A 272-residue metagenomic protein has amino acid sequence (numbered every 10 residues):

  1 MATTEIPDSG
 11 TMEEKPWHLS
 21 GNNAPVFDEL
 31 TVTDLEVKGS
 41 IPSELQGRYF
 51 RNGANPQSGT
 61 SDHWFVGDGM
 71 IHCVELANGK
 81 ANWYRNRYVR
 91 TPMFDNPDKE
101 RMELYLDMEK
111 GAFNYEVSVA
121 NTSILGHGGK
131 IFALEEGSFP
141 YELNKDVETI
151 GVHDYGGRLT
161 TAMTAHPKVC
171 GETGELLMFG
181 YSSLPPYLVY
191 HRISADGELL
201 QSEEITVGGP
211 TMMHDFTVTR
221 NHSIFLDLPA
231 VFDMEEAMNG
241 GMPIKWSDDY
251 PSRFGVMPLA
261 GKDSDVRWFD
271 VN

Functional and structural regions predicted by a protein language model:
A2-M70, V74-N82, N86-K110: N-terminal regions that are enriched for targeting/export leaders and immediately downstream pro/stem segments
D34-S58, W64-F65, K99-G128, M163-G174 (+2 more regions): Structural signature of eukaryotic scaffold interfaces centered on beta-propeller domains
A54-T60, L228-S247: Short, conserved, GDST-rich strand-edge loop motifs in beta-rich repeat architectures
G69-C73, Y187-E198, A237-K262: Beta-propeller blade signature
G79-R85, D146-V152, D196-Q201, F216 (+2 more regions): Beta-strand initiation motifs
V89-Q201: Well-ordered mid-protein domain cores that form the structural environment of catalytic cofactors
P92, G156-T160, T206-T211, V271-N272: Short coil/turn segments at the loop-to-beta-strand junctions that recur within blades of beta-propeller repeat folds
